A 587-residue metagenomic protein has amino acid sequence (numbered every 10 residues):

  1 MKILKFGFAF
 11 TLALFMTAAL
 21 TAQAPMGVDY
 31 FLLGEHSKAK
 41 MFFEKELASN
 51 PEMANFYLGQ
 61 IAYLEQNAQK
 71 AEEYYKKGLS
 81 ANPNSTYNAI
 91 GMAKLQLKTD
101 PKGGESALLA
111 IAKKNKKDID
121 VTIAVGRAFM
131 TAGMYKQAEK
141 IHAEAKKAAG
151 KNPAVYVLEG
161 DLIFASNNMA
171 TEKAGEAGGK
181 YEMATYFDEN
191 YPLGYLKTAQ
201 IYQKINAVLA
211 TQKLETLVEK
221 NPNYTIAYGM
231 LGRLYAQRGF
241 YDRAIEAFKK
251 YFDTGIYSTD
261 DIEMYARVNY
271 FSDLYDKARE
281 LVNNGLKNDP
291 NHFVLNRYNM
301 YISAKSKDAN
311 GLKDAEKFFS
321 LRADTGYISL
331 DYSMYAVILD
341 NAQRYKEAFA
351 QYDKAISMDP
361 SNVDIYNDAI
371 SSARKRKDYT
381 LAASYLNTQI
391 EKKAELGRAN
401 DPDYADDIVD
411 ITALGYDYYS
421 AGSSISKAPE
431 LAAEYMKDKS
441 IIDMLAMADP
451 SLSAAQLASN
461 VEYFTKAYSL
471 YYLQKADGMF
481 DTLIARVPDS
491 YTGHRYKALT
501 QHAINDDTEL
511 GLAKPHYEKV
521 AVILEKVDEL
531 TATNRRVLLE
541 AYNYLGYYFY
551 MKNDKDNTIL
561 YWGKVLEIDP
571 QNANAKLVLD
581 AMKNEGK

Functional and structural regions predicted by a protein language model:
M1-I3: N-terminal secretory signal peptides that target proteins for export/translocation
K5, L20-Y550, L577-G586: Alpha-solenoid helical repeat scaffolds
G7-A18: Bacterial N-terminal signal peptides
Y544-Y547, D556-I559, A573-N574: Alpha-solenoid helical-repeat scaffold
W562-G563: Amphipathic alpha-helical segments within well-ordered protein domains
E567-D580: Alpha-helical oligomerization segments
